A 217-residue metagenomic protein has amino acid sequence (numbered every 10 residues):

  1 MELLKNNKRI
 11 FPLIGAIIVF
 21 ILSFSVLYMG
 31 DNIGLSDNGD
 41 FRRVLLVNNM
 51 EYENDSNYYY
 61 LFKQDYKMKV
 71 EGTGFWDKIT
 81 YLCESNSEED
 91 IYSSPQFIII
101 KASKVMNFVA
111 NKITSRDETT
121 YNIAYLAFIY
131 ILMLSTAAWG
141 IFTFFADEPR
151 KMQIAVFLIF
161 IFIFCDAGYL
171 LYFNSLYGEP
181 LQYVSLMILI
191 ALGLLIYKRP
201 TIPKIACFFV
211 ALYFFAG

Functional and structural regions predicted by a protein language model:
M1-G34: Start-transfer (signal-anchor) and selected internal transmembrane alpha helices of multi-pass inner/ER membrane
F24-E71, G217: Aromatic-rich transmembrane-lumenal/periplasmic boundary elements in polytopic membrane proteins
G74-T120: Short hydrophobic/aromatic helix or loop-helix immediately within or flanking a transmembrane segment in polytopic
I123, L158-P180: Aromatic- and kink-enriched transmembrane "portal" helix at the membrane-lumen/periplasm boundary that abuts
Y125-K151: Transmembrane-helix motifs of polytopic, lipid-linked glycan transferases
A146-V156, I202-A206: Membrane-interfacial loop-to-transmembrane alpha-helix junctions, especially the N-terminal start
L181-K198: Specific aromatic-rich, kink-prone transmembrane helix
K204-G217: Membrane-interface alpha helices of multi-pass inner-membrane proteins
